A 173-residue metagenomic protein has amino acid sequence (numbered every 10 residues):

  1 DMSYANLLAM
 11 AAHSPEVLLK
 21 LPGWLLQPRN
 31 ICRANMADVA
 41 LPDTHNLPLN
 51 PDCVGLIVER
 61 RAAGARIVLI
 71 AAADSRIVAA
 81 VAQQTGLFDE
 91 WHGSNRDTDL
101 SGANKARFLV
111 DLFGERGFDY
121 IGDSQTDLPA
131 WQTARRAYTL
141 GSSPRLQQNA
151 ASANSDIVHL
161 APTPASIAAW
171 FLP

Functional and structural regions predicted by a protein language model:
D1-N35: Active-site neighborhood of HAD-like aspartate-dependent phosphohydrolases
A11-P15, L26-N30, A40, R61 (+2 more regions): Generic secondary-structure transition motif, activating predominantly at the C-termini of alpha-helices
L26-A40, G86-W91: Short, basic/glycine-rich phosphate-binding loops at helix/coil junctions that contact nucleotide phosphates
T44-L172: C-terminal cap/substrate-recognition subdomain and adjoining C-terminal extension of metal-dependent phosphatase-like
